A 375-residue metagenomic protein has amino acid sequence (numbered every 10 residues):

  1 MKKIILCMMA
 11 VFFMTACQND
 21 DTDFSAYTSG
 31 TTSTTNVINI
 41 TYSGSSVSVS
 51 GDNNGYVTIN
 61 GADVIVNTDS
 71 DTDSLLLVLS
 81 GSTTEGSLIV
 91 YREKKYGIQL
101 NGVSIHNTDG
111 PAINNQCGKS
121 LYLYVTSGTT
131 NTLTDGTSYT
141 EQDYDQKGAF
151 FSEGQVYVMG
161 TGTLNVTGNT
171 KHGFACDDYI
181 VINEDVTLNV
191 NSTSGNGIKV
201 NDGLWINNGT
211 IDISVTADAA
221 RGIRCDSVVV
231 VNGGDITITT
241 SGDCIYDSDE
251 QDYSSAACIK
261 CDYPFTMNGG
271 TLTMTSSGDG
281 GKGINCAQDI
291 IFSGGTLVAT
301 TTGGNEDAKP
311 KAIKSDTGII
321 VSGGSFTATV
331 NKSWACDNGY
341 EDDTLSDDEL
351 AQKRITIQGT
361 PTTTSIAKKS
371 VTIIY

Functional and structural regions predicted by a protein language model:
M1-I4: Positively charged n-region of N-terminal signal peptides that target proteins for export
L6-M9: Sec-dependent N-terminal signal peptides
F13-A16: C-terminal motif of bacterial Sec signal peptides marking the signal peptidase cleavage site
Q18-Y375: A composition-driven surface/loop motif
